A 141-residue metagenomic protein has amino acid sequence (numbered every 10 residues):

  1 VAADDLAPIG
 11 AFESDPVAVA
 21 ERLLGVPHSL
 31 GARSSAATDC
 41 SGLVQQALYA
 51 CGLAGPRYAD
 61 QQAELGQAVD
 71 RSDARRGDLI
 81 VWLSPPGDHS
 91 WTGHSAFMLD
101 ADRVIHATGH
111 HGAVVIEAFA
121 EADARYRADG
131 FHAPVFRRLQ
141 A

Functional and structural regions predicted by a protein language model:
V1-R22, V26: Boundary regions of SH3-family modules and the immediately adjacent low-complexity/disordered segments in eukaryotic
D4-P8, R33, G93, L99-A141: Aromatic- and glycine-rich peptidoglycan recognition patches
A20, S34-C51: Active-site nucleophilic cysteine motif
L23-V26, Q46-A54, L83: Short hydrophobic alpha-helical module
P27-S34: Second-shell loop/turn segments in exported
L53-V114, F119: ...with weaker cross-activation on analogous glycine-rich loops/strands in unrelated enzymes
